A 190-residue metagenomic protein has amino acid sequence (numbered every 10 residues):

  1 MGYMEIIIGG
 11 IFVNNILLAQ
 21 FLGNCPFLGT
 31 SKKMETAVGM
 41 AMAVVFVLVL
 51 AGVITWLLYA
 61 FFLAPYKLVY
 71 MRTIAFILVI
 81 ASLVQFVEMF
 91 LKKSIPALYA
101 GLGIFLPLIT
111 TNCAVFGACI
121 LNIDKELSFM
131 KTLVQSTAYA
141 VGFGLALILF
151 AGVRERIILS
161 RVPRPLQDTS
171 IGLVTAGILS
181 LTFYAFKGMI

Functional and structural regions predicted by a protein language model:
M1-E5, L57-Y70, I120-L133, K187-I190: Helix-coil boundary and interhelical linker segments in multi-pass alpha-helical membrane proteins
Y3-L18, Y66-S82, V134-A146: Structural signature of hydrophobic alpha-helical transmembrane segments
E5, F129-I190: C-terminal transmembrane helix-loop-helix hairpin of multi-pass membrane proteins
I8-A43: Juxtamembrane transmembrane-helix termini in multi-pass membrane transport proteins
F21-G29, E88-S94, F105-L106, C113-E126: Generic transmembrane alpha-helix signature in multi-pass membrane proteins, especially transporters/channels
E35-F46, Y70-F76, L98-T110, P163-I171: Cytoplasmic-side transmembrane-helix entry/capping segments in multi-pass membrane proteins
V44, V49, I77-E88, T111-A118 (+2 more regions): Hydrophobic core segments of alpha-helical transmembrane domains in multi-pass membrane transport and ion-translocation
A60-G103: Ordered, amphipathic secondary-structure segments that act as subunit-interaction surfaces in large macromolecular
